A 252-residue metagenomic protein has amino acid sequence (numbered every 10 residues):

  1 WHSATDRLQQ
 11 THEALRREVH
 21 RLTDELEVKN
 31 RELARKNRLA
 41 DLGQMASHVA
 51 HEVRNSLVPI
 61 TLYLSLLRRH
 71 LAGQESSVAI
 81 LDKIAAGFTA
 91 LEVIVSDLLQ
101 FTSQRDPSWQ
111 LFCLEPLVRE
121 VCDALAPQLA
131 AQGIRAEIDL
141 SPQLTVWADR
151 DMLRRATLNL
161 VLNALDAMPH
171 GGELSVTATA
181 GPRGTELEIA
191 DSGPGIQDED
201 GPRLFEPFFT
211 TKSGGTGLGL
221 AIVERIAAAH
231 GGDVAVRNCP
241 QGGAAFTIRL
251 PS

Functional and structural regions predicted by a protein language model:
A85, Q110-C122: A conserved beta-strand-to-alpha-helix junction within the catalytic ATP-binding
Q104-P107, T145-A148, T211: Conserved micro-motifs of the catalytic ATP-binding
A130, R135-T145: Conserved catalytic submotifs in the C-terminal HATPase_c
L174, T179-L187: Short beta-strand-loop-beta element adjacent to the nucleotide/active-site pocket used for signaling
I196-F208: Short conserved segment of the HATPase_c
G219, V223: Short alpha-helical Gxxx[C/S/T] motif in the catalytic ATP-binding
G231-G232: Conserved glycine-rich
